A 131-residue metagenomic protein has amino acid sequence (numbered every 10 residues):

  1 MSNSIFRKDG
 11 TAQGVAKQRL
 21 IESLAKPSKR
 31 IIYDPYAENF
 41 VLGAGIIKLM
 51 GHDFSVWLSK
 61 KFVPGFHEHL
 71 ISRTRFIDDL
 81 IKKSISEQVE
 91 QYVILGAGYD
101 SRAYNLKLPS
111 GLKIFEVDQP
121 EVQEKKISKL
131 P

Functional and structural regions predicted by a protein language model:
M1-V93, Y99-P131: Rossmann-like AdoMet
